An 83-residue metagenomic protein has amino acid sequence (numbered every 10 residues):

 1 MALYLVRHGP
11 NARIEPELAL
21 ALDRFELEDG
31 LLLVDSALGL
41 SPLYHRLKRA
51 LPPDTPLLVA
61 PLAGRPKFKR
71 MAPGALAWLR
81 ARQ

Functional and structural regions predicted by a protein language model:
A2-A21: Short amphipathic alpha-helix segments
R13-E17, P42, G74-W78: Exposed alpha-helical structural elements
L20-R70: Short, intrinsically disordered low-complexity segments
P66-Q83: A basic- and aromatic-enriched beta-loop-alpha substructure that forms the phosphate/nucleotide- and DNA/RNA-contacting
